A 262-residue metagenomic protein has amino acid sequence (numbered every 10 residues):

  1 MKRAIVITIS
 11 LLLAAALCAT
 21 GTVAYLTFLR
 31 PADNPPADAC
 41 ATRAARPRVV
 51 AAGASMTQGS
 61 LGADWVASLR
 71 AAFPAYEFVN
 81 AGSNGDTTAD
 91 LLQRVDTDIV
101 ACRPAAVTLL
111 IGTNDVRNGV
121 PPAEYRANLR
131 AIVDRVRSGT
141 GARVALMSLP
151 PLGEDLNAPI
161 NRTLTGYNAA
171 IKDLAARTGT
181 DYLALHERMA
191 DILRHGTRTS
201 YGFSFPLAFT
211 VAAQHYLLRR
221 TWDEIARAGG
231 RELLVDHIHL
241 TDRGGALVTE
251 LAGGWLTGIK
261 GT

Functional and structural regions predicted by a protein language model:
K2-L26: Transmembrane alpha-helices
K2-R3, I7-S10, T42-A45, S68-F73 (+1 more regions): Alpha-helical cap/lid subdomain in secreted, periplasmic, or secretory-pathway luminal O-acyl-processing enzymes
L17-A106: Serine-esterase "nucleophile elbow" of acetyl-processing enzymes
